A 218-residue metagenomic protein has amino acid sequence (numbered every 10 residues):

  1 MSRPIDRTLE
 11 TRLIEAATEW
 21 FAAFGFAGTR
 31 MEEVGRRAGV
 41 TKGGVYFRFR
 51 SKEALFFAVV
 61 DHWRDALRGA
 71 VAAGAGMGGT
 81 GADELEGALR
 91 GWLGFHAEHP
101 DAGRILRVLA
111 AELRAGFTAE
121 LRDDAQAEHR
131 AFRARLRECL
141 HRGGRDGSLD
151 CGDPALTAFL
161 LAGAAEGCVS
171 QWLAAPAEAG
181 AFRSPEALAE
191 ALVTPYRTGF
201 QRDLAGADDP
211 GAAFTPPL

Functional and structural regions predicted by a protein language model:
L9-R12, A16, W20-A54, A58: Helix-turn-helix
A23-A27, G78, H99, D146-G147: Short coil/turn segments at alpha/beta junctions that flank glycine-rich nucleotide-binding fingerprints
A58, A72-A102, T157-L161, E186-A189 (+1 more regions): Hydrophobic alpha-helical connector segments
D65-R68, F117-D146, A155-F159, A187: Amphipathic alpha-helical packing segments from all-alpha helical-bundle domains
A72-A73, R107-L113, A175-E178, G211-A213: Short linear capping/connector segments at secondary-structure termini
G91-F95, R130-R145, A164-L218: C-terminal peripheral helix-coil segments that are non-catalytic and often amphipathic
A97-R122, S170-A174: Amphipathic alpha-helical segments used for helix-helix packing
